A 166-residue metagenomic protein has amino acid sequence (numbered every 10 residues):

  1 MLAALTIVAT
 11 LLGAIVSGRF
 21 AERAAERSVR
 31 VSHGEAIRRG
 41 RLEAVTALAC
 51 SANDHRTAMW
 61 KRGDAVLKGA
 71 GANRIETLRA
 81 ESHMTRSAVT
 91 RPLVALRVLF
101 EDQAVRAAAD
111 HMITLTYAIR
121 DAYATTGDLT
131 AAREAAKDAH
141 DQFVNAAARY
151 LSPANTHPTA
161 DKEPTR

Functional and structural regions predicted by a protein language model:
M1-A21: Hydrophobic alpha-helical membrane segments, chiefly transmembrane helices and signal peptide h-regions, characterized
I15-R166: Conserved non-transmembrane functional hotspots
